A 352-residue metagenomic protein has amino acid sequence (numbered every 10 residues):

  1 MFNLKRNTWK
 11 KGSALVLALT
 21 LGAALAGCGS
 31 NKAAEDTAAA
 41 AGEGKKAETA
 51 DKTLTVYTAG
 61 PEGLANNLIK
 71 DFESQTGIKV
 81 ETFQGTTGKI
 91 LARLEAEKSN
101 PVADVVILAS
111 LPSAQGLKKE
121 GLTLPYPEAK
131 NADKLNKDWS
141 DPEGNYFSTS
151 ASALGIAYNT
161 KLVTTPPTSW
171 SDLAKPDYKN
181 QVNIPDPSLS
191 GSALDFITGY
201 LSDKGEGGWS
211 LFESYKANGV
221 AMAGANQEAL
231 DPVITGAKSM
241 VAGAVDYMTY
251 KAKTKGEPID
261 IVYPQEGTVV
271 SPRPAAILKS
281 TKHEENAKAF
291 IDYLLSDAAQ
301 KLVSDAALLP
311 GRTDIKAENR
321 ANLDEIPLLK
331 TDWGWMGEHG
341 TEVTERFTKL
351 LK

Functional and structural regions predicted by a protein language model:
A23-G27: C-terminal motif of bacterial Sec signal peptides marking the signal peptidase cleavage site
G29, K46-G116: Early extracytoplasmic/lumenal segment of secretory-pathway proteins
A59-A65, P101-K238: Extracytoplasmic ligand-binding site segments that recognize negatively charged/polar headgroups
P112-G116, S239-P258: A ligand-binding cleft/hinge motif common to bilobed small-molecule-binding domains
S152, E213-K216, M222-A223, K255-K279: Periplasmic-binding protein-like
G155-L162, L201, S271-H283, L302-V303: A bilobed periplasmic-binding-protein/Venus flytrap-type ligand-binding module shared by bacterial periplasmic
E206-S210, G311-K352: An extracytoplasmic/periplasmic, membrane-proximal ligand-sensing/linker region
L278-T331: Mature extracytoplasmic/periplasmic domains
